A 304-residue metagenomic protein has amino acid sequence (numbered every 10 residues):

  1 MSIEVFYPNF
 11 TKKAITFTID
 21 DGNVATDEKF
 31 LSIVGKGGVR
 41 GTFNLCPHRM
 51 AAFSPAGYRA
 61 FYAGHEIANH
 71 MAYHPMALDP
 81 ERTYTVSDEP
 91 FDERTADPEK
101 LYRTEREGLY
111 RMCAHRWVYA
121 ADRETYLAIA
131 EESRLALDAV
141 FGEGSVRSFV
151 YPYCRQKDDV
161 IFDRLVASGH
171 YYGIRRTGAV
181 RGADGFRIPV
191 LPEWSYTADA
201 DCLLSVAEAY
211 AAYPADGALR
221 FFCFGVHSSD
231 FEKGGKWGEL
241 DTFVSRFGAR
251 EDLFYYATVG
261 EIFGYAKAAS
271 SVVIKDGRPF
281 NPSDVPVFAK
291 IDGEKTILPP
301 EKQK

Functional and structural regions predicted by a protein language model:
S2-N9, M50-A52, A139, A167-G185 (+2 more regions): C-terminal domain-boundary segment and adjacent tail
P8, V24, I33-G37: Basic, amphipathic N-terminal segments that precede the first structured/catalytic domain
F10-A14, A56: Active-site-adjacent structural elements in enzyme catalytic domains
K13-I15, G22-A25, E124, V140 (+2 more regions): Catalytic grooves of carbohydrate-active enzymes
T26-E28, D159, K304: Short N-terminal helix/helix-N-cap motif within the alpha/beta-hydrolase-1
K29, E132, A136, E239-T242: Alpha-helical elements of Rossmann-like donor-binding domains used by nucleotide-donor carbohydrate transfer enzymes
K29-V39, F243-R250: A short, Lys/Arg-enriched amphipathic alpha-helix followed by its capping loop at the start of a domain
G35-I161, G178-P192, R220-S228: Metal-dependent polysaccharide deacetylase catalytic core of the NodB/CE4 family, i.e., the active-site-bearing domain
